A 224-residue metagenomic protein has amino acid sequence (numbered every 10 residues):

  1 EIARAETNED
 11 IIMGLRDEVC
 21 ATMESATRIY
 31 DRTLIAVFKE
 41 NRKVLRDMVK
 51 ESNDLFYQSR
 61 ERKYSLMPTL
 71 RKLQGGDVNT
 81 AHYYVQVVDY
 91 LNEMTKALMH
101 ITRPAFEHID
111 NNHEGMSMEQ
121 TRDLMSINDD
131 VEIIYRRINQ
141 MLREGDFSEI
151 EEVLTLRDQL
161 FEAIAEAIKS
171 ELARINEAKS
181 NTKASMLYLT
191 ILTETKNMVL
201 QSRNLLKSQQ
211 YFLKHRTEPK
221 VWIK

Functional and structural regions predicted by a protein language model:
E1-K224: Cytosolic, long alpha-helical scaffolding segments
